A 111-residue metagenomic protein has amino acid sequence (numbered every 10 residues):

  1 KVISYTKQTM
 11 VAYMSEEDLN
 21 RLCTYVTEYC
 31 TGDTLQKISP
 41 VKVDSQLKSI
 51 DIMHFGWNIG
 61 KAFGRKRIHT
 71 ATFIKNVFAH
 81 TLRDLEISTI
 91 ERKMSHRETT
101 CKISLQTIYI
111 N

Functional and structural regions predicted by a protein language model:
K1-N111: Flexible coil/loop and intrinsically disordered linker positions at secondary-structure junctions
